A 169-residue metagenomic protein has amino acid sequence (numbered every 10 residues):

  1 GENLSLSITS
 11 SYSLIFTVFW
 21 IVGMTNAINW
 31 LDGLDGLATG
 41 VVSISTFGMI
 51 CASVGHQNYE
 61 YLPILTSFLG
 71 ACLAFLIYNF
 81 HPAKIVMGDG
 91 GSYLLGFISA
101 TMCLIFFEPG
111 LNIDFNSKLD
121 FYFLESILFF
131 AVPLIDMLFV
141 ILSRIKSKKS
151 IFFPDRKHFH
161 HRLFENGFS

Functional and structural regions predicted by a protein language model:
G1-L6, F107-L111: Transmembrane alpha-helix boundary signature
G1-S5, F19-V22, L73, D89: Intrinsic structural disorder
E2-S11, F16, F80-A83, F164-S169: Unusually extended, aromatic-enriched hydrophobic runs near protein termini
L4-V18, Q57-G70: Structural signature of hydrophobic alpha-helical transmembrane segments
Y12-I28, L37-A38: Function-critical hydrophobic alpha-helical transmembrane segments in multi-pass membrane proteins
I28-N29, I85: Conserved protein kinase catalytic-loop anchor
A38-S169: Alpha-helical transmembrane segments
